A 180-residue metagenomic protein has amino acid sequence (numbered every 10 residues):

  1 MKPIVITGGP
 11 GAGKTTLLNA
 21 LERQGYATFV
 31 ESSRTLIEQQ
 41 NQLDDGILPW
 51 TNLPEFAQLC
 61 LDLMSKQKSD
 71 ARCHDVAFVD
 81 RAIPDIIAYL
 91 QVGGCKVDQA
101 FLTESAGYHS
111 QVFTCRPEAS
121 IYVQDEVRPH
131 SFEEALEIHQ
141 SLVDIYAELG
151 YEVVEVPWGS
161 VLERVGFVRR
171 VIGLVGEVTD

Functional and structural regions predicted by a protein language model:
M1-I4, V76: Extreme N-terminal starter segment of soluble prokaryotic enzymes
G8: The Walker A (P-loop) glycine that initiates the GxxxxGKT/S ATP-binding motif of P-loop NTPases
G13: Conserved glycine(s) of the Walker
E22-L63: Conserved substrate/cofactor phosphate-moiety recognition/catalytic segment in nucleotide-dependent phosphotransferases
A57-G107, Y122: Glycine-rich phosphate-binding loop used to anchor ATP phosphates in small-molecule kinases, encompassing both
G94-G159: A glycine- and Lys/Arg-enriched "phosphate-lid" helix/loop adjacent to the NTP-binding pocket of small-molecule kinases
